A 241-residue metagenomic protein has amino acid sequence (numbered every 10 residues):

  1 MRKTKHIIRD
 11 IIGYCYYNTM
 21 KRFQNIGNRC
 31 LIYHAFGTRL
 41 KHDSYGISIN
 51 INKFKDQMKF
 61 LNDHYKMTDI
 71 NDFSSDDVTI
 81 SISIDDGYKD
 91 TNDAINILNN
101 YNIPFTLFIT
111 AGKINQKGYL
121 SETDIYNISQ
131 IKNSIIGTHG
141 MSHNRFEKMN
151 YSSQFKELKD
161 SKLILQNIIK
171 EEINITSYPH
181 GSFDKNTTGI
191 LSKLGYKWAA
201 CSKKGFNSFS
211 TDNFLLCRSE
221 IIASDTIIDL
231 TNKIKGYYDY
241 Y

Functional and structural regions predicted by a protein language model:
M1-A35, L40-K41, Y45, C217-Y241: Membrane-proximal basic amphipathic "stem/tether" segments
I11, D86-G87, G140: Generic detector of well-ordered alpha-helical packing
G27, R39, Y45-S48, K53 (+1 more regions): Active-site beta->alpha N-cap acidic-glycine motif
L31-T38, T79-I80, N99-T187, D212-E220: Metal-dependent polysaccharide deacetylase catalytic core of the NodB/CE4 family, i.e., the active-site-bearing domain
G46-D77, Q166, S192-N213, S224: C-terminal domain-boundary segment and adjacent tail
F54, T91, Q154, L158: Aromatic/hydrophobic pocket-lining residues that form the small-molecule binding cavity in soluble enzyme cores
D90-D93, D184-T188: Short, well-ordered alpha-helical microsegments
D93-A94, E147, T226: Short, function-defining helix-loop hinge/capping sites that tune catalysis or transport
